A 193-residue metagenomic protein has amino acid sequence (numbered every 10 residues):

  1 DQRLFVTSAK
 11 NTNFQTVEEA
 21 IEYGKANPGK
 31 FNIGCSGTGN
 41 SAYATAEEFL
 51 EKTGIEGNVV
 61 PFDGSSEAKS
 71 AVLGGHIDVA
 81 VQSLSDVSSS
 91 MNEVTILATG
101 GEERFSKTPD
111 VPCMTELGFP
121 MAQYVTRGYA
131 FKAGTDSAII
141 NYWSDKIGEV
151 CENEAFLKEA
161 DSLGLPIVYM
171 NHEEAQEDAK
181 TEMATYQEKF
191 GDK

Functional and structural regions predicted by a protein language model:
D1-D63, M114, Y124-E159: Hinge/capping helix and adjacent helix->loop/strand transition within the periplasmic-binding protein
D1-R3, M91-N92, G100, M121-V125: Short Pro/Gly-enriched coil loops immediately N-terminal to beta-strands
K30, G34-V111: Ligand-binding pocket segment of bilobal, Venus flytrap-like solute-binding proteins
E103-T126: Active-site-adjacent capping/gating segments
G148, E152, L157-D178: Mature extracytoplasmic/periplasmic domains
N171-K193: Extracellular/periplasmic bilobal clamshell ligand-binding domains
